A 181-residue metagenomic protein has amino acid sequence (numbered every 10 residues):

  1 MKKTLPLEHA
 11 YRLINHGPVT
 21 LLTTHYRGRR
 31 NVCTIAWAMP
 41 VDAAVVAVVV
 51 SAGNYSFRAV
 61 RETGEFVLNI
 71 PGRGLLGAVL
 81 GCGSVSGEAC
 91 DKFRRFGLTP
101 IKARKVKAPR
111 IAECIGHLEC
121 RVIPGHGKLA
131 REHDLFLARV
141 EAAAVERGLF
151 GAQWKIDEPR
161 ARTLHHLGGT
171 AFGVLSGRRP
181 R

Functional and structural regions predicted by a protein language model:
M1-R181: Basic, polyanion-binding surface patches
